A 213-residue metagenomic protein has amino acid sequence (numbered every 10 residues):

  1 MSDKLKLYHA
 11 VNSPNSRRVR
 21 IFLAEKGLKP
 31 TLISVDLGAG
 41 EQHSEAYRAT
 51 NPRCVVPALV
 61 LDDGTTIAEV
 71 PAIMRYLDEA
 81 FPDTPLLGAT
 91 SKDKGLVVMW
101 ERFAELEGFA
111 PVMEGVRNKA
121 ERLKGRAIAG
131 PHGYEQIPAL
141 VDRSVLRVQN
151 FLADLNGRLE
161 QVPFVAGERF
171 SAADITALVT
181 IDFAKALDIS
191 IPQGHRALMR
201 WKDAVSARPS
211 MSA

Functional and structural regions predicted by a protein language model:
M1-Q136: GST-like domain detector, emphasizing the conserved glutathione-binding G-site in the N-terminal thioredoxin-like
P57-V60, V165, S212: Short beta-strand(s) of the beta-wing in winged-helix/HTH DNA-binding folds
D93, L198-W201, M211: Hydrophobic side chains within well-formed alpha-helices
A104-A204: GST-like fold's C-terminal all-alpha helical module
